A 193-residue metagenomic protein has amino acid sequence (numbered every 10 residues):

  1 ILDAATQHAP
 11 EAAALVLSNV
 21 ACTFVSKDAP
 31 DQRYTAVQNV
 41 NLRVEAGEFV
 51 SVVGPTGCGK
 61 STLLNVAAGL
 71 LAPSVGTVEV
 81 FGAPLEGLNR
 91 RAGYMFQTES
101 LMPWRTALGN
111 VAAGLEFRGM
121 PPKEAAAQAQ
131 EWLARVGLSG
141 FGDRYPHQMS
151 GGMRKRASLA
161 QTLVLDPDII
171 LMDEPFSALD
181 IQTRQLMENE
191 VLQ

Functional and structural regions predicted by a protein language model:
V53-P55: The feature captures the beta-strand-to-loop junction immediately N-terminal to the Walker
A68: Helix-to-loop junction immediately C-terminal to a conserved catalytic motif
G76-G87: Conserved ABC transporter NBD signature motif
R105-A112: Short coil-to-helix segment of the ABC ATPase nucleotide-binding domain corresponding to the Q-loop/switch region
E116, K123-F141, L192: Conserved ABC ATPase "signature" region
R144-H147, L165, M172: Conserved signature/switch motifs of ABC ATPase nucleotide-binding domains
